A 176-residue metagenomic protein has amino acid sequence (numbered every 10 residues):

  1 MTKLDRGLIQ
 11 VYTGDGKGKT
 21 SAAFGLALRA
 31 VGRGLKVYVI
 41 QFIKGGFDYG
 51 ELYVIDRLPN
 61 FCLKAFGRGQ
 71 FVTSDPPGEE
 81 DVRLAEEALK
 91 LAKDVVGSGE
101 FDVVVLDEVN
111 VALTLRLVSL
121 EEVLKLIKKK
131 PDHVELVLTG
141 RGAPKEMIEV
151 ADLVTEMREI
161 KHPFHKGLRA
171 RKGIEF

Functional and structural regions predicted by a protein language model:
M1-G7: Phosphate-binding P-loop
G7-G97: Conserved P-loop
F71, K93-E100, V109-F176: Replace "adjacent to P-loop NTPase cores in ATP/GTP-dependent enzymes" with "adjacent to NTP-binding cores
V105: Glycine-rich phosphate-binding loops of nucleotide-dependent enzymes
